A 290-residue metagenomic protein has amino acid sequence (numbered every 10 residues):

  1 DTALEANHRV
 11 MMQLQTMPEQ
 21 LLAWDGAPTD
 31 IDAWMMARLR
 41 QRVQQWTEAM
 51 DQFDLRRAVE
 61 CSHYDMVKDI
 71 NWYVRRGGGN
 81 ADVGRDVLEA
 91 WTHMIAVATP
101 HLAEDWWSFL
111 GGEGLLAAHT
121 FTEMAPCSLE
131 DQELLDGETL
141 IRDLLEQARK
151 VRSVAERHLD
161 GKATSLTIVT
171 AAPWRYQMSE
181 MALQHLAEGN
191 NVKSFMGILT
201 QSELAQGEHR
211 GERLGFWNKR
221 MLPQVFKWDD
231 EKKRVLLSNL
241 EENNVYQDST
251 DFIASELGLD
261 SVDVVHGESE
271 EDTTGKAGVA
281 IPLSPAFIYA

Functional and structural regions predicted by a protein language model:
D1-E5, G114-A290: C-terminal low-complexity, glycine/proline- and small-hydrophobic-enriched intrinsically disordered tails that act as
D1-M36: Catalytic adenosine-cofactor/nucleotide-binding cores of aminoacyl-tRNA synthetases and other
T2-A3, L39, D51, L55: Residue patterns forming the tRNA-binding/recognition surfaces of aminoacyl-tRNA synthetases and related DALR
L4-P18, A90-F109, D263-V279, L283-A286: Structured, non-catalytic alpha/beta "coupling" segments that mediate domain-domain communication and provide generic
P28-T47, E60-Y64, K68-Q147, V169-W174: Acidic, turn-prone loop/beta-hairpin segments
Q45-R56, R75-G79, S153-H158: Acidic, serine/threonine- and proline-rich low-complexity regulatory regions
Q52-C61, E180-A182: Extracellular/luminal Pro/Thr/Ser-rich low-complexity repeat and linker "mucin-like" segments that act as
